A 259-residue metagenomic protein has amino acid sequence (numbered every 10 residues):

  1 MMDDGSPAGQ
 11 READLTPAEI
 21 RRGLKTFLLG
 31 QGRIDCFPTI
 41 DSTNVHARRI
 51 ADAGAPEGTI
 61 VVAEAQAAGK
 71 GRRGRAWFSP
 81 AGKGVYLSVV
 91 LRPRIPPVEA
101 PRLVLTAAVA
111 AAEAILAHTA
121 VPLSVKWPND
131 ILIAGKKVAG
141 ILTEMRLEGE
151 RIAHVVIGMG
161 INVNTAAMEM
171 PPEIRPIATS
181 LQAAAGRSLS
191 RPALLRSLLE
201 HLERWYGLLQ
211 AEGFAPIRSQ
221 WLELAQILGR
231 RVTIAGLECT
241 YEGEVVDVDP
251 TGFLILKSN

Functional and structural regions predicted by a protein language model:
M1-A117, K137, L189: N-terminal lobe of the biotin/lipoate ligase/transferase fold
M2-A13, P97-P101, L105-L123, I133-N259: Long, positively charged amphipathic alpha-helical accessory segments at protein N-termini or as interdomain linkers
P38, V125-W127: Short loop/edge segments at beta-strand edges and connector loops that shape dinucleotide/nucleotide cofactor-binding
D130: Conserved active-site carboxylates
